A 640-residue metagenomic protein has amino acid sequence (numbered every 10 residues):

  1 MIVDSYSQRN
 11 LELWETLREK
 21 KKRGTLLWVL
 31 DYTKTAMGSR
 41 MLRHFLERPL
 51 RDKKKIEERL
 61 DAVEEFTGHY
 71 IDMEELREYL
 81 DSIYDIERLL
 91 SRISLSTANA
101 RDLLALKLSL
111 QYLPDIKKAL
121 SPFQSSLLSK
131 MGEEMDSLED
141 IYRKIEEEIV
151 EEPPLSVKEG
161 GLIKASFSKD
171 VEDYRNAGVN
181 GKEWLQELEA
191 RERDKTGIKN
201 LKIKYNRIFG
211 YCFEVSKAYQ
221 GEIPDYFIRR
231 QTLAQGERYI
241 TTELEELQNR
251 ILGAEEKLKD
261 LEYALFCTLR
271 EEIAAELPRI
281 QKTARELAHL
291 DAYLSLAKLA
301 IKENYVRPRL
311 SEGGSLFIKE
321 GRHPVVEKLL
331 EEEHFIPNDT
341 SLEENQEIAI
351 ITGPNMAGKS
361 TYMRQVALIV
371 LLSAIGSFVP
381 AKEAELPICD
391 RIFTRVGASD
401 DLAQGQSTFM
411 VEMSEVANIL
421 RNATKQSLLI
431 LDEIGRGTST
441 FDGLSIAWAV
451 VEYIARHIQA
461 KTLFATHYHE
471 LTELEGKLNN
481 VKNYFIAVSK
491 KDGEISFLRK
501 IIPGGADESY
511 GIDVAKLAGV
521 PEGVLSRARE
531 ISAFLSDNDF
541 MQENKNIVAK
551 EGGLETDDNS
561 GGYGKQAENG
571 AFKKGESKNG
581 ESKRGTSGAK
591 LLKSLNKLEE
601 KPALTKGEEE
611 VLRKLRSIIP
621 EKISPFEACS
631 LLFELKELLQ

Functional and structural regions predicted by a protein language model:
M1-A357, T361-F393, E415: Alpha-helical coupling/stalk and coiled-coil linker elements that connect catalytic or binding modules and transmit
Y32-T35, L42-F45, K217-L244, Y293-N569 (+4 more regions): ATPase nucleotide-binding head domains, primarily ABC-like/P-loop NTPase cores
E134, L138, R584-G585, L604: Intrinsic-disorder-associated interaction segments
A254, L258-L261, A603-K606, E610 (+1 more regions): Conserved bacterial/organellar gene-expression machines centered on ribosome-associated P-loop NTPases
N596-E600, R613: Non-catalytic connector elements of ABC transporters
E608-Q640: C-terminal tails and terminal domains of large nucleic-acid-associated and other macromolecular-machine proteins
